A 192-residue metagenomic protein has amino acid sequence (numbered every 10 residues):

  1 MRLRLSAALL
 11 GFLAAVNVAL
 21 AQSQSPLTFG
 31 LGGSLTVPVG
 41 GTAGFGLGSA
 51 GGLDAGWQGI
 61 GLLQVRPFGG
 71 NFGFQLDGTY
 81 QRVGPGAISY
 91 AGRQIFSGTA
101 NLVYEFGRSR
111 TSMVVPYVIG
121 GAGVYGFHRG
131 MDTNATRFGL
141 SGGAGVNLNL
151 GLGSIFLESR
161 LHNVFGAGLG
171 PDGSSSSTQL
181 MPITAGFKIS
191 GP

Functional and structural regions predicted by a protein language model:
M1-S25, P192: Cleavable N-terminal export/targeting peptides
A21-P67, R129, L180-P192: Short glycine/proline- and aromatic-enriched beta-strand/turn motifs that initiate or cap beta-hairpins
S23, S49-A55, I88-I95, M131-F138 (+1 more regions): Replace "Gram-negative outer membrane beta-barrel proteins" with "bacterial and organellar outer membrane beta-barrel
L31-V37, G41, L76-Y80, V118-V124 (+3 more regions): Transmembrane beta-barrel strands of outer-membrane/channel proteins
G40, F45-L47, I60, G78-G86 (+5 more regions): Outer-membrane beta-barrel domain signature
I60-M131, R137, M181-T184, K188-P192: Gram-negative (and chloroplast) outer-membrane scaffold detector with strong preference for beta-barrel transmembrane
F74, G86, N149-P192: Predominantly the C-terminal beta-signal and adjacent terminal strand-loop region of outer-membrane beta-barrel
